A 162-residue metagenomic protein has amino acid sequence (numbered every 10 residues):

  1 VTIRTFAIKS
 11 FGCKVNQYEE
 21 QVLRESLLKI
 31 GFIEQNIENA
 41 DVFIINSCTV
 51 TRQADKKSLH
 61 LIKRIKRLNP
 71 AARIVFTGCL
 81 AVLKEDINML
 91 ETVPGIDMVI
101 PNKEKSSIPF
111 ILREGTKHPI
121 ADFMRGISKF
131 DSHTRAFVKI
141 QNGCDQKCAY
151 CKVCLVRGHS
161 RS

Functional and structural regions predicted by a protein language model:
V1-S162: Proteins enriched for Cys/Gly/acidic motifs involved in redox and nucleic-acid/cofactor modification
